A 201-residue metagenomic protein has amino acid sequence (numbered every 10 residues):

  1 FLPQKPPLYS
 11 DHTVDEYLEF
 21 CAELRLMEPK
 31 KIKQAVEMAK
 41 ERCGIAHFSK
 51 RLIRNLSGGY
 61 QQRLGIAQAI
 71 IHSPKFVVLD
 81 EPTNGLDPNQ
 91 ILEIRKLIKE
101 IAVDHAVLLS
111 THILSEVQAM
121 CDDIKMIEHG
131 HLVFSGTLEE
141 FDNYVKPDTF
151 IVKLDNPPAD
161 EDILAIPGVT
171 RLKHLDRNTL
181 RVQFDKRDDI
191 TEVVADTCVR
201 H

Functional and structural regions predicted by a protein language model:
F1-E128, V133-F134: ABC transporter nucleotide-binding domains
E19, E37, D160-E161, A195: Short glycine-/small-residue-rich flexible loop motifs, especially phosphate/cofactor-binding loops
L24, R42, A165-I166, R200: Residues at alpha-helix termini
M27, P158, K186-D189: A generic structural signal for alpha-helix starts
V36, I98, D142, V194-A195: A generic alpha-helix structural signal
F48, G58, D155, D185-K186: Structured loop/turn residues at secondary-structure junctions
E93-Q183: ABC transporter nucleotide-binding domain
F184-H201: C-terminal coupling/interaction segments
